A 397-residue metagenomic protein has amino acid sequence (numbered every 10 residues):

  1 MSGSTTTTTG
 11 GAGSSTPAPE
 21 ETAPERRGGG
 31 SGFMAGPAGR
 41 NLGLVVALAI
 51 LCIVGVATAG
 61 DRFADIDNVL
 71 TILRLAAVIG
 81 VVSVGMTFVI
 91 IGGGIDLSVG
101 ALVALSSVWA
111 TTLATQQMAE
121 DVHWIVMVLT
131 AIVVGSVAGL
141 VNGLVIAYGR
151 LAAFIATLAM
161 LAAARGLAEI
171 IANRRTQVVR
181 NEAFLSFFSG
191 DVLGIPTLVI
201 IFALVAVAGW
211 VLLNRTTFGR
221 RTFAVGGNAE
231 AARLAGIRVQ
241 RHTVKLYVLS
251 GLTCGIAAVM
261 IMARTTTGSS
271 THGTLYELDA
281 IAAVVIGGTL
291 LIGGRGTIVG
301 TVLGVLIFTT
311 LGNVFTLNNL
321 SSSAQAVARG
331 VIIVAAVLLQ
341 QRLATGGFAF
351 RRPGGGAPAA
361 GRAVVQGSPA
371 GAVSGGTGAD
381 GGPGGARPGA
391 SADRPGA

Functional and structural regions predicted by a protein language model:
M1-A49, I53, L234, R238-R241 (+1 more regions): Cytosolic-side transmembrane-helix boundaries in multi-pass membrane proteins
G32-G36, I90-I95, M118, S136-V179 (+4 more regions): Short loop segments and helix-boundary regions at transmembrane helix junctions of multi-pass inner-membrane proteins
L44-A57, M86, I132-G135, L161 (+6 more regions): Hydrophobic core segments of alpha-helical transmembrane domains in multi-pass membrane transport and ion-translocation
A49-T58, R62-M118, L144-L151, G288-I298 (+1 more regions): Single transmembrane alpha-helix segments in multi-pass membrane proteins
A76-M86, L105, A203, G226 (+4 more regions): Hydrophobic alpha-helical segments embedded in the membrane of multi-pass proteins
H123-A131, V137-N142, I146, G194-S269: Helix-loop-helix "hairpin" substructures at the membrane interface of multi-pass membrane proteins
A153-R215, H242-K245, R264-T274, A324 (+2 more regions): Transmembrane helix-bundle core of multi-pass membrane transporters and related energy-transducing complexes
C254, R264-G330: Transmembrane alpha-helical segments in multi-pass inner-membrane proteins
